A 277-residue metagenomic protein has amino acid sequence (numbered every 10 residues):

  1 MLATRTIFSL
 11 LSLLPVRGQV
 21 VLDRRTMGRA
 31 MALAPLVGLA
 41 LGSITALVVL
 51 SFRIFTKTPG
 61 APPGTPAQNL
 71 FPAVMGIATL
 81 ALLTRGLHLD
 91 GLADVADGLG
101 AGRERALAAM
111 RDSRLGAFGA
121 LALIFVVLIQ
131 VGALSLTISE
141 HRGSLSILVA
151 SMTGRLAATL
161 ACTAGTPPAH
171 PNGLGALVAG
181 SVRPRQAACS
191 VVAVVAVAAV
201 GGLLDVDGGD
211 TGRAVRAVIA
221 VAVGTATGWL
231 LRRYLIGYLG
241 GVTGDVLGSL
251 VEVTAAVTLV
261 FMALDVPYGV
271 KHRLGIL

Functional and structural regions predicted by a protein language model:
M1-R85, A101-R105, S113, F118-L277: Hydrophobic alpha-helical transmembrane segments
G86-G91: Juxtamembrane transmembrane-helix boundary signature
M110: Divalent-cation-assisted or electrostatically stabilized phosphate/pyrophosphate-binding catalytic cores
